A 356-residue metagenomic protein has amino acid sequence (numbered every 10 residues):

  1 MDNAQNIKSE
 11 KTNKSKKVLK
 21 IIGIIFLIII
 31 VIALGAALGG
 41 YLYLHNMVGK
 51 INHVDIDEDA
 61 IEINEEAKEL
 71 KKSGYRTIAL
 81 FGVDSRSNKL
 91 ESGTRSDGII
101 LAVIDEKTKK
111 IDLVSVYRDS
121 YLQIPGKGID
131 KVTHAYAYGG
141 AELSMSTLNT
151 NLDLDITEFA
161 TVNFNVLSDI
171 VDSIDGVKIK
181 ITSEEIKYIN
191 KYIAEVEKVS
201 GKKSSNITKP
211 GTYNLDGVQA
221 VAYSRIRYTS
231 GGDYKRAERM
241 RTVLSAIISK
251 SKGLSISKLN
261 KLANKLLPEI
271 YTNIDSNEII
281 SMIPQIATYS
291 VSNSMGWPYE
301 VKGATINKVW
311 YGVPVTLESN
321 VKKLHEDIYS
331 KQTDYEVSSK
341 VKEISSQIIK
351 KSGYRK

Functional and structural regions predicted by a protein language model:
D2, N6, K14-K109, S281: Entry/capping segment at the start of metal-dependent catalytic domains with acidic active-site entry clusters
I61-K68, I124, E269-K356: C-terminal solvent-exposed extensions
L70-S73, D172-K258: Flexible, polar/acidic helix-loop-strand segments at domain edges
S73-R76, T94-I99, T108-V116, K127 (+7 more regions): Extracytoplasmic
S87-L90, D130-Y138, D153-E158, I226-K235 (+3 more regions): Second-shell loop/turn segments in exported
G98, I129, A141-N149, F164-S168 (+8 more regions): Extracytoplasmic/secreted envelope proteins and their assembly/folding machinery, especially bacterial periplasmic
D105-D112, V116-Y121, G128, V132-A135 (+1 more regions): Membrane-embedded segments
Y138-K202, D275: Amphipathic, coiled-coil-like alpha-helical scaffolding segments used for oligomerization/assembly
